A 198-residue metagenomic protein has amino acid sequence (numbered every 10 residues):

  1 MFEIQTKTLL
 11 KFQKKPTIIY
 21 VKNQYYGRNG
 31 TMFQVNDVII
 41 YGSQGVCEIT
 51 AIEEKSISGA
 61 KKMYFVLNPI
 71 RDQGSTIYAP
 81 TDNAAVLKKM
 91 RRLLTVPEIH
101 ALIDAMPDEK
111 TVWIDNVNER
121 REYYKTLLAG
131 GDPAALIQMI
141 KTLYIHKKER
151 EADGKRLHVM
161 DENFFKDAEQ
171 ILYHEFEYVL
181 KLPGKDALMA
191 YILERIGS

Functional and structural regions predicted by a protein language model:
T6-T31: Short, Lys/Arg-enriched N-terminal segments with co-localized hydrophobic residues within the first ~10-30 amino acids
Y26-R28, I40, F164: Low-complexity, compositionally biased segments
G30-L87: A positional/architectural concept
D82-S198: Charge/polar-rich, low-complexity and marginally structured segments
